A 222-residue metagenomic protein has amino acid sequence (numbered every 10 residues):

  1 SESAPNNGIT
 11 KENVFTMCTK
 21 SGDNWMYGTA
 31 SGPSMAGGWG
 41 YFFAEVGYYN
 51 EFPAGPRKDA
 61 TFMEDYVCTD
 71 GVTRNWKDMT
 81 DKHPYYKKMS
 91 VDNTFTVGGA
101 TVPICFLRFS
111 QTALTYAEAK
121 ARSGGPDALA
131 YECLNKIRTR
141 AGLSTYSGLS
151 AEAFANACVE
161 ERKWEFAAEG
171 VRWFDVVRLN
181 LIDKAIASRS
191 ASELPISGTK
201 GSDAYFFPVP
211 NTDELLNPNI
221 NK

Functional and structural regions predicted by a protein language model:
E2-M35, W39-Y41, G99, P103-I104 (+2 more regions): Long, intrinsically disordered, low-complexity segments
E12, E51-F109: Flexible, polar/acidic helix-loop-strand segments at domain edges
F15, G55, P103-K136, A155-E169: Extended, hydrophobic/aromatic-rich amphipathic alpha-helical segments that build helical scaffolds
T16, M26, M35-D65: Active-site core of glycosidic bond-cleaving carbohydrate-active enzymes
T19, F62-E64, A121-S123: Short beta-strand segments enriched in hydrophobic/aromatic residues within well-folded beta-rich domains
A44-E45, D127, P210: Residue-level signal for threonine
